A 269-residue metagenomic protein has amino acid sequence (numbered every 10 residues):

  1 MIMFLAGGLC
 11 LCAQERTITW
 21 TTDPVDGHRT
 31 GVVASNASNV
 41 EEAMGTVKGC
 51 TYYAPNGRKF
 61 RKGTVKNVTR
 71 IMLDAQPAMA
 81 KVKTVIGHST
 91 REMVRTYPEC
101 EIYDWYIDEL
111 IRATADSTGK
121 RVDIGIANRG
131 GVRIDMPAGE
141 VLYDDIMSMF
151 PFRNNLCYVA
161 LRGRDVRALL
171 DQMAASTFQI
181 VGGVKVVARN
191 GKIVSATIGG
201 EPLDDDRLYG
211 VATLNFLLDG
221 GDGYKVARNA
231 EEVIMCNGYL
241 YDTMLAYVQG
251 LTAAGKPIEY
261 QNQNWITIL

Functional and structural regions predicted by a protein language model:
M1-W20: Bacterial Sec-dependent N-terminal signal peptides
F4, R61-I71, A75, L142 (+2 more regions): General structural signal for secondary-structure boundaries
E15-N56, C100, D104-L269: Feature captures C-terminal
V40-H88: N-terminal, post-signal-peptide region of Sec/Tat-exported proteins
T69-T84, R91, A115, D171 (+3 more regions): Generic surface-pattern signal
M79-Y97, Y224-A230: Acidic/histidine-rich, surface-exposed loop or edge segments in extracytoplasmic proteins
